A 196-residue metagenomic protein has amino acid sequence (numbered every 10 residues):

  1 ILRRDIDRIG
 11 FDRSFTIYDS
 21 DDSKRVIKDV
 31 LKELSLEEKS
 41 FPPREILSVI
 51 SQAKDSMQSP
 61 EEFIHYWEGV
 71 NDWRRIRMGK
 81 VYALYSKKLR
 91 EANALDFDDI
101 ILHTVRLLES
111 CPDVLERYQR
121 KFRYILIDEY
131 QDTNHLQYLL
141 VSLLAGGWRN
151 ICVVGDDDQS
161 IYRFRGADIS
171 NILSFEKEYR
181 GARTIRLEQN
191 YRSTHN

Functional and structural regions predicted by a protein language model:
I1, D5-I9, A53-M57, A92 (+3 more regions): A short secondary-structure junction motif
I1-V49, K54, Q58, E62 (+3 more regions): Conserved P-loop NTPase-based nucleic-acid remodeling module centered on helicase motor cores
S35-E38, H65-D72, P112-D113, G181: Short, glycine- and charge-enriched coil/turn segments that flank and shape catalytic ligand pockets
V70-S174, R186-N196: Conserved helicase NTPase motor core
Y179, T184-I185: Interdomain hinge/linker at the junction between the two RecA-like core domains of SF2 helicases
